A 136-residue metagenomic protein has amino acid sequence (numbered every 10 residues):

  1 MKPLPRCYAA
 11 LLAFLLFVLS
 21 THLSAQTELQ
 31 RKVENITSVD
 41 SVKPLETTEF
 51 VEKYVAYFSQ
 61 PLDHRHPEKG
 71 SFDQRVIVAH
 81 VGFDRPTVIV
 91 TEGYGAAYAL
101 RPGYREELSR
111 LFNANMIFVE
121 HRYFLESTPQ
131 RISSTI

Functional and structural regions predicted by a protein language model:
M1-E28: Bacterial Sec-dependent N-terminal signal peptides
A25-A114: Catalytic-loop region of hydrolases
S109-S127: Conserved alpha/beta-hydrolase
T128-I136: Catalytic nucleophile-loop/oxyanion-hole region of alpha/beta-hydrolase and closely related hydrolase-like folds
